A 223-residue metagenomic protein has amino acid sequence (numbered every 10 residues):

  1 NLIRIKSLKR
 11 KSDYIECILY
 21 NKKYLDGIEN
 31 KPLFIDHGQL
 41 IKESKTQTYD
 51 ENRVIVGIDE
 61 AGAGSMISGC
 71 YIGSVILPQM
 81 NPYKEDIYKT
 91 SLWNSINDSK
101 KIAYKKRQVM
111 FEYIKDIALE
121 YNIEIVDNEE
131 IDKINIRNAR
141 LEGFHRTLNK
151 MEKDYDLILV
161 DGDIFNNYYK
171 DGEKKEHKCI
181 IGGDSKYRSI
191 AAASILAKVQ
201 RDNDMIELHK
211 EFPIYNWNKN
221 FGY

Functional and structural regions predicted by a protein language model:
N1-Y223: RNase H-like, Mg2+-dependent phosphodiesterase core, and more generally RNA phosphate-backbone-engaging helix-loop
